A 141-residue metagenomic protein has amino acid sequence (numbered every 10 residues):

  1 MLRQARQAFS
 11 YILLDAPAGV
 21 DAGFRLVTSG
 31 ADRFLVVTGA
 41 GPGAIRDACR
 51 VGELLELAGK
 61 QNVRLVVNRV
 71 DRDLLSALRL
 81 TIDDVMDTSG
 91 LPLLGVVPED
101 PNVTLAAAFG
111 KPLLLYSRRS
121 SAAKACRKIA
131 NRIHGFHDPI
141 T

Functional and structural regions predicted by a protein language model:
M1-E99, L105: Conserved catalytic-core segment of NTP-binding enzymes
I45, T104, L114, H137-T141: Secondary-structure transition/capping residues
E99-D100, R119: Short, solvent-exposed coil/turn elements at secondary-structure transition points
A107-K124: C-terminal boundary of histidine-terminating zinc-finger modules
K128-I140: C-terminal alpha-helix
